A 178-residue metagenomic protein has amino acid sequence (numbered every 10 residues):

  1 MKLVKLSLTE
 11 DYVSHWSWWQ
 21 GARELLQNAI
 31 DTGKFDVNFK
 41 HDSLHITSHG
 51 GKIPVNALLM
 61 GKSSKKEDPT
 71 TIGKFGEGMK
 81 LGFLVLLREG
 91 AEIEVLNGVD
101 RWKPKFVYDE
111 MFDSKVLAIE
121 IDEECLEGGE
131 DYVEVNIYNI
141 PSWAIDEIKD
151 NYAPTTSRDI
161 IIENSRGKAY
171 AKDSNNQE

Functional and structural regions predicted by a protein language model:
M1-L25, S64-T71: Conserved short strand/loop->alpha-helix "switch" segment adjacent to the catalytic nucleotide/phosphoryl-transfer site
Y12-F39, G78-L86: Conserved ATP-binding N-box helix of the HATPase_c
F35-F39, W102-E110, Q177-E178: Broad, structure-driven detector of short, well-ordered beta-strand segments within folded domains
F39-H45: Short beta-strand-loop-beta element adjacent to the nucleotide/active-site pocket used for signaling
H45-K105: Flexible ATP-lid and adjacent glycine-rich G1/G2 motifs of the Bergerat
V55-A57, V95, V99-D146: Extended charged low-complexity segments that act as oligomerization/scaffolding linkers
G73-F75, G128, E178: ATP-binding glycine-rich phosphate-binding loop
K115-E124, N139-E178: GHKL/Histidine-kinase-like ATPase module
